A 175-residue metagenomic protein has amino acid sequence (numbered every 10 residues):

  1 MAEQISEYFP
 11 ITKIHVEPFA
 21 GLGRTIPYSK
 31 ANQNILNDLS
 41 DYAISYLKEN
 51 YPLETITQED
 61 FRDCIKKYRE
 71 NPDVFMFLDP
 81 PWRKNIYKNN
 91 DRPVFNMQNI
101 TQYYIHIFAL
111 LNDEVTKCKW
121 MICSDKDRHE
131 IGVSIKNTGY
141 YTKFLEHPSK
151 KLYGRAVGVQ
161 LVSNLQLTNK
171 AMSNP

Functional and structural regions predicted by a protein language model:
M1-P175: Class I S-adenosyl-L-methionine-dependent methyltransferase catalytic core
